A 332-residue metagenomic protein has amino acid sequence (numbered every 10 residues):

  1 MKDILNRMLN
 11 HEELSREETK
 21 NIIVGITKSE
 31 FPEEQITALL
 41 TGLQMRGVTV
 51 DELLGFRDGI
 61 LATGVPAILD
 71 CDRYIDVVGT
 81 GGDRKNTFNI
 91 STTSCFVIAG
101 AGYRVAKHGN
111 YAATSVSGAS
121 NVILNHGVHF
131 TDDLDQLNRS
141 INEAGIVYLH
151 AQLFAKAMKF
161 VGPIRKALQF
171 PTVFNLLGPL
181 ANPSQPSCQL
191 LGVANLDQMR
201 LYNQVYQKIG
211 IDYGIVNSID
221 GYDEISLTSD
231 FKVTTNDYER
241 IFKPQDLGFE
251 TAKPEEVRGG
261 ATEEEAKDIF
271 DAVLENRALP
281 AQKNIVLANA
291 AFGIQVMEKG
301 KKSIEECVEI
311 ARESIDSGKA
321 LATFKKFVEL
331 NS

Functional and structural regions predicted by a protein language model:
M1-E13, V77-K85: N-terminal basic/disordered segments at the start of proteins
R7, G59-A67, T87, G102 (+2 more regions): Glycine-rich anion-binding loops and their surrounding alpha/beta cores
M8-E52, L61-L69, I285-V286, A291: N-terminal glycine-rich anion-binding loops that anchor highly charged ligand groups
S15, P32-E33, T49, R104 (+3 more regions): Helix N-cap / loop-to-helix initiation motif
L40, F88-A144: A glycine-rich phosphate/pyrophosphate-binding beta-strand-loop-alpha-helix module
L40-Q44, D76-G81, G293-V296: Short glycine-rich or small-residue beta-strand-to-loop segments that form or flank ligand, phosphate, metal/Fe-S
G47-A113: Active-site cofactor/substrate anionic-group-binding motifs, chiefly glycine- and Lys/Arg-rich phosphate-binding loops
